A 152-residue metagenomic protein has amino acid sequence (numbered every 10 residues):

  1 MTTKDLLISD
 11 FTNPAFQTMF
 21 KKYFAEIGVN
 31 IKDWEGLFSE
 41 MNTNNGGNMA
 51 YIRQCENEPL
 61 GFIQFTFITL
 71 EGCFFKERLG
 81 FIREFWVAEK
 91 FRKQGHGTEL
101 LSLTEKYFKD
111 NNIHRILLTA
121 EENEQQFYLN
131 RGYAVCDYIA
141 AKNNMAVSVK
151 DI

Functional and structural regions predicted by a protein language model:
M1-E40, A50-Q54: Short amphipathic alpha-helix that is part of the acyltransferase structural core
I52, E58-I68, F81, W86: Conserved beta-strand in the GNAT
I68-I82, R92, K142: A conserved beta-turn-beta hairpin within the catalytic core of GNAT-like acetyltransferases that forms part
F91, G95-L103: Conserved acetyl-CoA pyrophosphate-binding loop and the N-cap/start of the following alpha-helix in GNAT-like
L101, F108-A120: Conserved GNAT acetyl-CoA-binding A-motif
I116-L129, A140-N144: Conserved beta-strand-loop-alpha-helix junction that forms the acyl-donor binding cleft
A134, Y138-I152: Active-site/acyl-donor-binding loops of N-acyltransferases
